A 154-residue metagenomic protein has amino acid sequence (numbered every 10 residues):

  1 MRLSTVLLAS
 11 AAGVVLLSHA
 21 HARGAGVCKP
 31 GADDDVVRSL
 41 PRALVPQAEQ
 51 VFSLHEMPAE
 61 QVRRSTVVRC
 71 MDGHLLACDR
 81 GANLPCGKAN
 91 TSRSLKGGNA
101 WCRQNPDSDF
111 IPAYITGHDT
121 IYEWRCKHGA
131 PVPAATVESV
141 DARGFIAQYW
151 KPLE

Functional and structural regions predicted by a protein language model:
M1-L8: Bacterial N-terminal signal peptides that target proteins for export
A9-V15: Bacterial N-terminal signal peptides
H21-P85, W150: N-terminal secretory signal peptides
D33-D35, H74-L76, L84-P85, S92 (+2 more regions): Secreted/processed peptides and extracellular or luminal domains of membrane proteins
T66-M71, L76, A100-R103, Y122-H128: Aromatic/pi-system hotspot detector in well-structured domains
L84-S92, A142-Y149: Short amphipathic alpha-helical linker/capping segments at the junctions of internal repeats and modular domains
N90-R125: Short, solvent-exposed interaction modules
G117-E154: C-terminal partner/receptor-binding element of secreted or periplasmic proteins
